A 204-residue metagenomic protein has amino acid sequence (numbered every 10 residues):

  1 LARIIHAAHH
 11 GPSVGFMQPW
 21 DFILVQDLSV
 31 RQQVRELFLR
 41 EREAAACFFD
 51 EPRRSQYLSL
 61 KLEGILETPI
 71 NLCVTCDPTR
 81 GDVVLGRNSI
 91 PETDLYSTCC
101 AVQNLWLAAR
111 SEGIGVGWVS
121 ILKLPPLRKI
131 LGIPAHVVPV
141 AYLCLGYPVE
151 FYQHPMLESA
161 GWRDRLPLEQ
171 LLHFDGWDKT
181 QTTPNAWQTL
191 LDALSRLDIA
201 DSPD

Functional and structural regions predicted by a protein language model:
I4-A8, L72, R80-V83, R87-I130: Small-aliphatic-rich amphipathic alpha-helix that forms the alpha element of a beta-alpha
H10-G15: Glycine-rich phosphate/pyrophosphate-binding beta-alpha loops
Q18-T98: Glycine/small-residue-rich phosphate/adenosyl-binding loop
D21, L122-L124, A141: Residue-level "edge-of-site" marker
R42-D50, G132-M156: A glycine-rich helix N-cap at a beta->alpha junction
P69-N71, V116, V140-Y142: Structural motif
C76, I121, Y147: Short secondary-structure boundary segments
Y142-D204: C-terminal helix-cap and adjacent tail motif
